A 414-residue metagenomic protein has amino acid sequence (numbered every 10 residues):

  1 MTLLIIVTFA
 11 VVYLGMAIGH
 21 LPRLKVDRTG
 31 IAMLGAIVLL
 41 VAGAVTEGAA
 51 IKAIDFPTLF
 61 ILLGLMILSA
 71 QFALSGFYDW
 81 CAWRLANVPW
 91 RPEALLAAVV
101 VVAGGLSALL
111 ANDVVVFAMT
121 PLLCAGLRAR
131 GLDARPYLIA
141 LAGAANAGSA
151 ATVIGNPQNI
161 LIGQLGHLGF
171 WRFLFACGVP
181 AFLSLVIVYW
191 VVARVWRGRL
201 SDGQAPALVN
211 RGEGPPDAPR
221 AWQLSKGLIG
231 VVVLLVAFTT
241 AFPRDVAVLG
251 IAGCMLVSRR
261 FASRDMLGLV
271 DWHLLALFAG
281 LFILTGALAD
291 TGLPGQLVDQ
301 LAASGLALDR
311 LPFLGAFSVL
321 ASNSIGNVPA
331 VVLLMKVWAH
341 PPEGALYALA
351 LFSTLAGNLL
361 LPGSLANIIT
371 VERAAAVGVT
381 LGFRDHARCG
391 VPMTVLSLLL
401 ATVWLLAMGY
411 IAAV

Functional and structural regions predicted by a protein language model:
M1-A70, W80, V179-L293, C389-V414: Hydrophobic transmembrane alpha-helices of multi-pass small-molecule transporters
M1-V12, V88-P89, A118-A134, W171-L174 (+6 more regions): Hydrophobic alpha-helical transmembrane segments
G48-A134, W272-P342: Membrane-embedded alpha-helical segments and adjacent helix-loop junctions characteristic of multi-pass solute
L63, V100, P121, L141-A142 (+5 more regions): Residue-level recognition of transmembrane alpha-helices in multi-pass small-molecule transporters/permeases
S69-A70, W90, V101-N112, G143-T152 (+4 more regions): Helix-loop-helix module between adjacent transmembrane segments
A82, V114-A125, L138-I139, T152-G166 (+5 more regions): Re-entrant/interfacial helical elements at transmembrane boundaries that shape and gate the permeation pathway
A129-G198, D202-V209, L346, I369-L400: Membrane-core helix-loop-helix motifs of multi-pass transport proteins
L174-S184, P312-V414: C-terminal transmembrane helix pair
